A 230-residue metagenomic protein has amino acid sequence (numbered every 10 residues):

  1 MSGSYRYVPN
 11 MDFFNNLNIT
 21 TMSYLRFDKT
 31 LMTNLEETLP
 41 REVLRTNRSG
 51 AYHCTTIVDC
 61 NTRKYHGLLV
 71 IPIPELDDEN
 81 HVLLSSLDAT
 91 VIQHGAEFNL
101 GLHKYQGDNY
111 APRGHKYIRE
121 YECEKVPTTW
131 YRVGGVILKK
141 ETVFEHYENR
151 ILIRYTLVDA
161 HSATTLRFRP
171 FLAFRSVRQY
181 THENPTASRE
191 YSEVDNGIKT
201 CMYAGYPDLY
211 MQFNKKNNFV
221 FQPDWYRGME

Functional and structural regions predicted by a protein language model:
M1-S4, P9-M11: Intrinsically disordered, low-complexity segments enriched in serine/proline and basic residues
D12-E230: Terminal accessory carbohydrate-recognition/targeting modules of carbohydrate-active enzymes
